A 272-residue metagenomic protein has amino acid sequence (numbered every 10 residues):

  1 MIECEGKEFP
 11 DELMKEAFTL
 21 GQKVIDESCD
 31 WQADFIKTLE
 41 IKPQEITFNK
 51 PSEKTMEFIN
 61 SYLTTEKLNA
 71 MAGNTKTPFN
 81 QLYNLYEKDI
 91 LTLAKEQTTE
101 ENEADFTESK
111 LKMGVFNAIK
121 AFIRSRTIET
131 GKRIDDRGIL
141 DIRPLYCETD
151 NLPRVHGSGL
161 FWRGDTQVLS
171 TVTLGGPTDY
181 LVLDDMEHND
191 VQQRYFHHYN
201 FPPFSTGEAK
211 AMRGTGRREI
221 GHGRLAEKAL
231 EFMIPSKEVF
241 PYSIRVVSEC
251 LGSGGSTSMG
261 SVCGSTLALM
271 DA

Functional and structural regions predicted by a protein language model:
M1-N74, L269-A272: Mobile "lid/hinge" segments at catalytic clefts and subdomain interfaces of large enzymes
E3, H156-Y242: Glycine-rich, flexible beta-strand/loop modules in the N-terminal catalytic cores of phosphate-handling
E5-L13, S205, C250-G255: A generic structural motif
P43-D190: Extended amphipathic alpha-helical scaffolds
S170-V172, S261-A272: Alpha-helical support elements that line or immediately flank enzyme active sites and cofactor-binding pockets
K210-G216, S248-S256: A short glycine/serine-rich beta->alpha loop
